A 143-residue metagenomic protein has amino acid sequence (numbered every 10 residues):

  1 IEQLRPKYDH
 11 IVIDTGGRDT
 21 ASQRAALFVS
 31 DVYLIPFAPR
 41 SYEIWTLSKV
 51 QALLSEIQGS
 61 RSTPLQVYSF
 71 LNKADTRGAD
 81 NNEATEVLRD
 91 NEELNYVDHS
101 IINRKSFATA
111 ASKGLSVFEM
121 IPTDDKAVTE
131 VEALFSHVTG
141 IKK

Functional and structural regions predicted by a protein language model:
L4-Q23: Switch II (G3) loop of P-loop NTPases
I13, I35, S69-L71: Structural beta-sheet core signal
T20-S41: Inter-motif core of Ras-like GTPase G domains
R40-S41, N72-R77, D124: Short histidine/acidic/glycine/proline-rich micro-motifs that form metal- and phosphate-coordinating active-site loops
W45-P64, N72-K73: Conserved C-terminal guanine-recognition region of P-loop GTPase G domains, centered on the G4
D75, T85-S116: Beta-strand-loop-alpha "switch" segments that mediate conformational coupling across diverse proteins
A111-T129, L134: C-terminal boundary of histidine-terminating zinc-finger modules
